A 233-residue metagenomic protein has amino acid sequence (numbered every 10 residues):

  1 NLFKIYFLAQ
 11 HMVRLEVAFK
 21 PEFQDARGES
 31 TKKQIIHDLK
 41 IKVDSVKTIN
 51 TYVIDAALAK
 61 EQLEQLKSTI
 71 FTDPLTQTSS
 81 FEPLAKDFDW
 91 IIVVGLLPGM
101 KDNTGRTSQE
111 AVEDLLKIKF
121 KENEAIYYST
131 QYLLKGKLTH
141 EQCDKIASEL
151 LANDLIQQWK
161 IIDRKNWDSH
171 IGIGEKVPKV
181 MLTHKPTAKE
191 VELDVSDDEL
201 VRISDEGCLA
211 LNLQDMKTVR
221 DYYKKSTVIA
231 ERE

Functional and structural regions predicted by a protein language model:
F7-E233: Core nucleic-acid recognition elements
